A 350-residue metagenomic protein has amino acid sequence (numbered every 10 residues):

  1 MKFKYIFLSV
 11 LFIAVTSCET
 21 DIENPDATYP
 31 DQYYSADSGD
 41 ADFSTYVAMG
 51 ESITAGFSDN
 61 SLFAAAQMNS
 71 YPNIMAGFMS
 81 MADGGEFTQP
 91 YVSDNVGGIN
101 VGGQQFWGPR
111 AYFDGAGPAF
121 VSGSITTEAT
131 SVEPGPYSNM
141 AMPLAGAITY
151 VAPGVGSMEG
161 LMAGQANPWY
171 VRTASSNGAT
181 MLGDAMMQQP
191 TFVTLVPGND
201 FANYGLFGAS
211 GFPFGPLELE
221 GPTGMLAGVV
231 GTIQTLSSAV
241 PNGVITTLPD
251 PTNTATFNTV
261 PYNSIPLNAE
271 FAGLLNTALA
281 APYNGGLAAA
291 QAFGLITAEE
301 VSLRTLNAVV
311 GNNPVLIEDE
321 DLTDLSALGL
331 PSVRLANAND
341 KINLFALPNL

Functional and structural regions predicted by a protein language model:
M1-T16: Sec-dependent bacterial lipoprotein signal peptides
V15-D42: Bacterial Sec-dependent N-terminal signal peptides
D42-T45, D83, Q188-V193, S238-V244: Loop/turn elements at helix/coil->beta-strand transitions in domains of secreted/extracellular proteins
S44-N60: Catalytic nucleophile-elbow at a beta strand-turn-alpha helix junction centered on a G-D-S/GDSL motif, marking
M49, V196, T246-T247: Alpha/beta-hydrolase-fold catalytic nucleophile elbow
I53, N199, P249: Catalytic metal-binding/acid-base residues of hydrolase active sites
L62-A227, G231, T252, T323 (+1 more regions): Conserved SGNH/GDSL esterase-like catalytic core that processes O-acyl groups on lipids and polysaccharides
N253-L350: Acidic, Ser/Thr/Gly/Pro-rich low-complexity segments that form flexible
